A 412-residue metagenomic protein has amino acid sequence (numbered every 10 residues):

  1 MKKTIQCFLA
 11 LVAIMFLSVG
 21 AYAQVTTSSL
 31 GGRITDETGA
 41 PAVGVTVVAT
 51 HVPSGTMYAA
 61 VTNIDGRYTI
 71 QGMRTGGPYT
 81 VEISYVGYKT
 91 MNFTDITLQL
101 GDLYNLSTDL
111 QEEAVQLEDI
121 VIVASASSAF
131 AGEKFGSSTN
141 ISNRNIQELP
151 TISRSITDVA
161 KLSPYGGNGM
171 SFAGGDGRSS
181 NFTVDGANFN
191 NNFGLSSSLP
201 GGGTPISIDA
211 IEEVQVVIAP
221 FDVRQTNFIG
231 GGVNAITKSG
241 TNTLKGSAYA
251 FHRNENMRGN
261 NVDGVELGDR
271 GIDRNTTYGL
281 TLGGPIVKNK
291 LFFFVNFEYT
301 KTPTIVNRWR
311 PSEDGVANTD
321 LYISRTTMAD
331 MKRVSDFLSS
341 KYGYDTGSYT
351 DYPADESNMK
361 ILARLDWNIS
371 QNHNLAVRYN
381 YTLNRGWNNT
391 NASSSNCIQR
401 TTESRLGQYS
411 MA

Functional and structural regions predicted by a protein language model:
M1-T26: Cleavable N-terminal targeting peptides that direct proteins into the secretory/outer-membrane pathway or into
A21-S128: Periplasm-facing N-terminal accessory domains of Gram-negative outer-membrane beta-barrel systems
I34, I122, F182, A235 (+6 more regions): Membrane-embedded beta-strands that build the outer-membrane beta-barrel scaffold
N63, K89, T94-D109, Q116-S239 (+3 more regions): Periplasmic N-terminal accessory/gating domains of Gram-negative outer-membrane beta-barrel systems
Q71, I96, E148, G202 (+5 more regions): Outer-membrane beta-barrel proteins
T94, D119-I120, G132-F135, F193-L195 (+6 more regions): Short, solvent-exposed loop/turn and secondary-structure capping segments
S196, D209-Q215, V223-G232, K238-D330 (+1 more regions): Outer-membrane beta-barrel translocator/receptor signature
T300-A412: Outer-membrane beta-barrel domain signature, strongest for Gram-negative TonB-dependent receptors and also present
